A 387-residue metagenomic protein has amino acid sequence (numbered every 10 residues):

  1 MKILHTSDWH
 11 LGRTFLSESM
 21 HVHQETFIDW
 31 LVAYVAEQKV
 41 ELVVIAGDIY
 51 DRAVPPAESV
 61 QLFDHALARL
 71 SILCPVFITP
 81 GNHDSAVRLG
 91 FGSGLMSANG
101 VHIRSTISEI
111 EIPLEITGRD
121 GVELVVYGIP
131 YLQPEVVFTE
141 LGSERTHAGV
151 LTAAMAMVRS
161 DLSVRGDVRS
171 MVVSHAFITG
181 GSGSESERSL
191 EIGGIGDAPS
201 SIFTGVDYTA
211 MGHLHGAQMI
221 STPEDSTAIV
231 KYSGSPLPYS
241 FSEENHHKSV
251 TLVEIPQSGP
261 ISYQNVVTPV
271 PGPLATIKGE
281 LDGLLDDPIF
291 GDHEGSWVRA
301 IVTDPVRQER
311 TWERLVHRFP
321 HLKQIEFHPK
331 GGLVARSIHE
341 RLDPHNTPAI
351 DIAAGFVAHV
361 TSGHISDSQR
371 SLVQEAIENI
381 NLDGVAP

Functional and structural regions predicted by a protein language model:
M1-A66, S71-I72, V172, S371 (+3 more regions): N-terminal active-site segment of His-dependent metallophosphoesterases
L4, H102-R104, Y127, K231 (+2 more regions): General small-molecule cofactor/ligand-binding pocket signal
D8, I28, D48, F63 (+7 more regions): Divalent metal-coordination and catalytic microenvironments
E37, L42, E254-P387: Accessory, non-catalytic peripheral segments of nucleic-acid enzymes
P55, R69, F77-I229: His/Asp/Glu-rich metal-coordinating catalytic cores of metallo-dependent phosphodiesterases/hydrolases acting on
S71-I78, E294-S296: Short, surface-exposed connector motifs at secondary-structure boundaries
E111-L124, I129, A228-H293: Binuclear metal-dependent phosphoesterase catalytic core
